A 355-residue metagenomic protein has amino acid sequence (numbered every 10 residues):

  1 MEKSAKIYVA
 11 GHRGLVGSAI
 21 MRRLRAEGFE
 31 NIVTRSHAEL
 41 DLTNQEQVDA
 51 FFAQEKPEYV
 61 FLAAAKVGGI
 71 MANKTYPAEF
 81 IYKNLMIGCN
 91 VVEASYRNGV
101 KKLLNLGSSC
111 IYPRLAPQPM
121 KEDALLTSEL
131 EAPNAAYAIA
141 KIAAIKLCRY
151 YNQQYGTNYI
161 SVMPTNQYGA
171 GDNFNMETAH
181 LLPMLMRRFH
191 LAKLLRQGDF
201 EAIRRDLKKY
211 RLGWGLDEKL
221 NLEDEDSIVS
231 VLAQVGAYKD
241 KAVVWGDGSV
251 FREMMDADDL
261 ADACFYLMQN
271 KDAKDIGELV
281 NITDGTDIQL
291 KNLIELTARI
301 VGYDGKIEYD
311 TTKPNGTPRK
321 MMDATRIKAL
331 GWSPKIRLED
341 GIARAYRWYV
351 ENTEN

Functional and structural regions predicted by a protein language model:
A10, R35, V60-K66, L103-S108 (+1 more regions): SDR active-site strand-loop-helix element
G11-L15, A19-F29, L191-N355: C-terminal substrate-binding subdomain of Rossmann-fold SDR/epimerase-dehydratase oxidoreductases
R25-A50: Adenosine-cofactor binding site in Rossmann-like domains, unifying the SAM/SAH pocket of S-adenosylmethionine-dependent
Q45-L85, R97: NAD(P)H-binding glycine-rich loop region in Rossmannoid oxidoreductase-like domains and their noncatalytic homologs
V67-G68, S109-P117, T165-Y168: Active-site segment of SDR-like NAD(P)-dependent oxidoreductases
I81, L85, P133-I145, N175-P183 (+2 more regions): Short-chain dehydrogenase/reductase
C89-N134, I160, N173: Conserved Rossmann-fold NAD(P)-dependent oxidoreductase catalytic core, especially the SDR/UDP-sugar
A132-T165, L181-G198: Active-site Tyr-X1-5-Lys
